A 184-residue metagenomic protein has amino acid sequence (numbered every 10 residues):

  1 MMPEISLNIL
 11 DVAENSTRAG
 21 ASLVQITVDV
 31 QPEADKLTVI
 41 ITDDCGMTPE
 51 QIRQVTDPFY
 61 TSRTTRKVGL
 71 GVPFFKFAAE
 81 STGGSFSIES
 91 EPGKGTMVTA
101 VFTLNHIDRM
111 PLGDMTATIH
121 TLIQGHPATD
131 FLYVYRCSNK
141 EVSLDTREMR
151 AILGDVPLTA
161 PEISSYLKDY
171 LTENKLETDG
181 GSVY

Functional and structural regions predicted by a protein language model:
M1-M2, Y184: Short, low-complexity, intrinsically disordered N-terminal peptides in bacterial proteins
P3-N8, E14-G69, P73-L112, Y133-K140: Conserved beta-strand-loop-beta-strand hairpin that lines the nucleotide-binding pocket of ATP/GTP-utilizing enzymes
L104-Y184: N-terminal assembly/transducer modules of large multi-domain enzymes, emphasizing dimerization/partner-binding
